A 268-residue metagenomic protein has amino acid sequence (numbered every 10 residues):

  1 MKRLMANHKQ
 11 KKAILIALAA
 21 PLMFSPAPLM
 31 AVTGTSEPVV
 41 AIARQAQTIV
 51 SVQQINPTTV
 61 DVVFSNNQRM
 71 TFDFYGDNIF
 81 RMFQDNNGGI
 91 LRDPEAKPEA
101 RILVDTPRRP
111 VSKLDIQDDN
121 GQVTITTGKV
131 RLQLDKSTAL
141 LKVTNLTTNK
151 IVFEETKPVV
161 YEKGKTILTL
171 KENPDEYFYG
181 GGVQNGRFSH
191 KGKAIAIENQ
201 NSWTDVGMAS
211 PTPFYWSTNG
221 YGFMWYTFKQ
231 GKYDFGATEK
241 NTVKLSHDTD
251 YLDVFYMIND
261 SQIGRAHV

Functional and structural regions predicted by a protein language model:
R3-L15: Bacterial N-terminal signal peptides that target proteins for export
Q10-K12, M23, N86: Compositionally biased, intrinsically disordered low-complexity segments enriched in polar/proline residues
L15-A17, A43: Residues marking helix boundaries in flexible regions
A17-S25: Bacterial N-terminal signal peptides
A31-R265: N-terminal accessory segment at the very beginning of proteins
